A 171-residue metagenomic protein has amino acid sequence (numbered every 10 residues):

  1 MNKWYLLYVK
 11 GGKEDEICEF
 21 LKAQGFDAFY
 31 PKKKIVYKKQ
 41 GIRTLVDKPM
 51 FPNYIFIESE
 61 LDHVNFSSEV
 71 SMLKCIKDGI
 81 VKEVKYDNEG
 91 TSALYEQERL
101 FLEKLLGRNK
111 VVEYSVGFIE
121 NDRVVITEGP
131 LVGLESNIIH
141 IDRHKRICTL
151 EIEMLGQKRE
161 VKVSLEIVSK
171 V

Functional and structural regions predicted by a protein language model:
M1-R123, E151-V171: Acidic-enriched and Gly/Ser
M50, I141-R143: Generic beta-strand structural signal
G129-P130, E153: Short, surface-exposed secondary-structure boundary micro-motifs
L134-H140: Short beta-strand-centered aromatic/proline hotspots
R143-H144, L155: Short strand-connecting beta-turns/loops that link adjacent beta-strands
R146-L150: Short aromatic-glycine-enriched beta-strand elements
